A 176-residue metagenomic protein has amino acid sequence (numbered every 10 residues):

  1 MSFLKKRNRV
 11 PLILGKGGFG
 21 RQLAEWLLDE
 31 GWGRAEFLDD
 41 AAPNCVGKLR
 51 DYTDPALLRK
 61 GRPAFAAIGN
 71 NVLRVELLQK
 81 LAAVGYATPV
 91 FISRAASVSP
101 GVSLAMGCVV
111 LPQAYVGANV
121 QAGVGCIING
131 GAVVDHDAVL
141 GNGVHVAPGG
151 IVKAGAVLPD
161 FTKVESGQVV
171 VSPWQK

Functional and structural regions predicted by a protein language model:
M1-A56, F161: Hydrophobic, well-ordered beta-alpha structural blocks that scaffold small-molecule cofactor pockets
F3-K6, L58, V102, V120: Short, flexible hinge/linker loops that cap or flank conserved catalytic cores
N8, R34, R59-G61, G85 (+4 more regions): A general structural motif
I13-L14, L38, A67, L111 (+1 more regions): Short hydrophobic segments within beta-strands
G18-F19, V72-L73, S103: Short alpha-helical
A42-S97: Phosphate-bearing ligand-interacting subdomains that bind or position ATP/ADP/UDP/GDP/NAD(P) or nucleotide-linked
F91-K176: Structural signal for interior beta-strand "rungs" in well-ordered beta-sheet cores of soluble enzyme domains
